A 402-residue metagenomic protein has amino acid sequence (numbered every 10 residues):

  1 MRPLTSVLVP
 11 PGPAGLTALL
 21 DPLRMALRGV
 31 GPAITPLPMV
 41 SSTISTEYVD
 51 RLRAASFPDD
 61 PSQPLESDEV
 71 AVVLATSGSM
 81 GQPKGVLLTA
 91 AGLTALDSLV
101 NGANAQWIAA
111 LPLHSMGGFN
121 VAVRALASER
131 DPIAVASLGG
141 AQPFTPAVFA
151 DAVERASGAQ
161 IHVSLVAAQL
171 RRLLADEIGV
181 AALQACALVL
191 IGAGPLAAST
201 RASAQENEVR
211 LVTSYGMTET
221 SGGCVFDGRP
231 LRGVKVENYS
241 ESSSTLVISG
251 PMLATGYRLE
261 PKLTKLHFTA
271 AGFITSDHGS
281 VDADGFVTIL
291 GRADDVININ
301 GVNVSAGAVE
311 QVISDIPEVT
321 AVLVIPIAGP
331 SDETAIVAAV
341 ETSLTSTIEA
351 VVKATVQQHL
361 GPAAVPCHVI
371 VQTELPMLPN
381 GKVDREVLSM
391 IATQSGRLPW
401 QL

Functional and structural regions predicted by a protein language model:
V9, P13-L20, S56-A75, A103-Q106: Conserved pre-ATP/AMP-binding loop-to-beta segment of ANL
P10-A14, T35-T46, R130-R155, V304-V309: ATP-dependent adenylate-forming carboxylate-activation enzymes
P64, D68-S98: Conserved AMP-binding A3 loop
L88-L96, Q106-R172, V212: AMP-binding/adenylate-forming
A175-D227: Gly/Ser/Thr-rich phosphate-binding loop
P230, S240-H267, V302-V304: Conserved ATP/PPi-binding loop(s) of AMP-dependent carboxylate-activating enzymes
G250, H278-A364: AMP-binding/adenylate-forming catalytic core of the ANL superfamily
I297, I325, V337-A339, K353-L402: Conserved C-terminal "lid"/linker of ANL adenylate-forming enzymes
